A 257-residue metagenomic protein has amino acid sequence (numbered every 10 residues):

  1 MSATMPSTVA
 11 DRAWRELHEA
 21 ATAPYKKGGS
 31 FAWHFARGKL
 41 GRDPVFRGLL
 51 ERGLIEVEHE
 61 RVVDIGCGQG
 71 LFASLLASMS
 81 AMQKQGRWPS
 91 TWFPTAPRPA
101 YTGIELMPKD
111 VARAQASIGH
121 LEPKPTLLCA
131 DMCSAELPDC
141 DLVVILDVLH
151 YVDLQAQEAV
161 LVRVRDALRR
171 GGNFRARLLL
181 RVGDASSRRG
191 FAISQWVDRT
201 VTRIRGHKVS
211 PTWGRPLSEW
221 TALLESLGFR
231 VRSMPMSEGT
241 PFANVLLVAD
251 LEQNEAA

Functional and structural regions predicted by a protein language model:
S2-R61, Q69-E136, F174-A257: Class I (Rossmann-like) S-adenosyl-L-methionine-dependent methyltransferase catalytic domain, capturing the SAM-binding
G66: Conserved S-adenosyl-L-methionine
V144: A conserved beta-strand element that flanks and buttresses the S-adenosyl-L-methionine
D147-V148: Short catalytic micro-motifs in class I SAM-dependent methyltransferases
D153-L154: Helix-capping/helix-break motifs at membrane-protein junctions, especially on the cytosolic side just before or after
E158-N173: A short glycine-rich, Lys/Arg-flanked "PGG" loop and its adjoining helix->strand segment in the class I
